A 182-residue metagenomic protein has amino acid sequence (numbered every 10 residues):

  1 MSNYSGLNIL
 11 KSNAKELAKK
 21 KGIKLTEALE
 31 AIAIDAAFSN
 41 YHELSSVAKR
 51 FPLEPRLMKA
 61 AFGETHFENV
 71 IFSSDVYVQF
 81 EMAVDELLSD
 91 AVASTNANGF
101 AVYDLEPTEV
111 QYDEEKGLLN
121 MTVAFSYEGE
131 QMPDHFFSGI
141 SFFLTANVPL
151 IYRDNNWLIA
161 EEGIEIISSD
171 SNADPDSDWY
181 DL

Functional and structural regions predicted by a protein language model:
M1-F72: C-terminal alpha-helical interaction appendages
R50-L182: Cystatin/cathelin-like cysteine-protease inhibitor module
